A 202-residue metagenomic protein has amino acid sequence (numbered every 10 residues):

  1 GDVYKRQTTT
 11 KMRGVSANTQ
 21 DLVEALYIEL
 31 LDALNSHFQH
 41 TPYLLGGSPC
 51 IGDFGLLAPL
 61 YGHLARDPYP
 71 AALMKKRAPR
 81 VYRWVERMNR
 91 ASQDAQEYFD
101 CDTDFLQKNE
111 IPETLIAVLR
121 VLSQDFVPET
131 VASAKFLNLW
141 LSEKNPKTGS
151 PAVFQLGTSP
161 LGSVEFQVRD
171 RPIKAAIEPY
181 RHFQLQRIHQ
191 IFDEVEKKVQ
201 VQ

Functional and structural regions predicted by a protein language model:
G1-Y4: Short, small-residue-biased leader/transition segments that mark boundaries at the very start of proteins
T8-N18: Short glycine/proline- and acidic residue-enriched helix-loop micro-motifs that form flexible lids or anion-recognition
A17, D21-I28, L45-S48, K75-A78 (+1 more regions): Conserved structured core elements
L22-L31, Q39, A58-Y61: A conserved active-site cap/scaffold subdomain adjacent to cofactor or substrate pockets
S36-G46, D94, V131, K135 (+1 more regions): Surface-exposed helix-capping loop/turn segments at secondary-structure junctions
L44-L64: GST superfamily/GST-like fold recognition
L57, Y61-P160: Active-site/pore-lining binding-face segments in mid-to-C-terminal subdomains
G157-Q202: C-terminal non-catalytic accessory extensions
